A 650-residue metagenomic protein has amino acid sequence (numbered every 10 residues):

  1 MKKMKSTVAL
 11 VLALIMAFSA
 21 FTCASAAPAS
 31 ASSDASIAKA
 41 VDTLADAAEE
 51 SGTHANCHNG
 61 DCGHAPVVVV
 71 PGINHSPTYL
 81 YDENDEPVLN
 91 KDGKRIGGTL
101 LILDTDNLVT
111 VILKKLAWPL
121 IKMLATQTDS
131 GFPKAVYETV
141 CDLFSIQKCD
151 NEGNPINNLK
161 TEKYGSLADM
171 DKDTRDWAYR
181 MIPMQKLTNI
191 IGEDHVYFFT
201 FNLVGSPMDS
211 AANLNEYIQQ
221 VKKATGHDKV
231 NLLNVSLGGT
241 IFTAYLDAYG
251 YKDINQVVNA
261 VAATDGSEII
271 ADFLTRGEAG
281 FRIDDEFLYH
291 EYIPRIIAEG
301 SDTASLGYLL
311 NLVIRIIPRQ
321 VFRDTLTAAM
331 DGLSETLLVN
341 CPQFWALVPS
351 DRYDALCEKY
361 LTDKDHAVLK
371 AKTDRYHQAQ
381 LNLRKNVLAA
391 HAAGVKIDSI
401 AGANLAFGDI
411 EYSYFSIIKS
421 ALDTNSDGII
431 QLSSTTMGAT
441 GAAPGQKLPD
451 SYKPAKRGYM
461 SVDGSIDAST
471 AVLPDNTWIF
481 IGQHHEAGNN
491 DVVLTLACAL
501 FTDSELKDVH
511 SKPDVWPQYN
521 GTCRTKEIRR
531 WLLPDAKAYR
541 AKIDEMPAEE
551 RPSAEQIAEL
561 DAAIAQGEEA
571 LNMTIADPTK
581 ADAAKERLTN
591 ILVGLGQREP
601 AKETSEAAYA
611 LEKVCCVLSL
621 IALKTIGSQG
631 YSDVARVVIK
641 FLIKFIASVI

Functional and structural regions predicted by a protein language model:
M4-S25: Sec-dependent N-terminal signal peptides of Gram-positive bacterial secreted proteins and lipoproteins
F18-K39: Sec-dependent signal peptide cleavage junction
S32-L233, G239-E291, A406, S416-W531: N-terminal non-catalytic accessory region
G72, P77, K91-V109, E599-V634: Compositionally biased, charge-rich terminal segments
A135, D209, N213-E216, I241-A244 (+10 more regions): Extracytoplasmic/secreted proteins, especially bacterial periplasmic and envelope-associated proteins
D194-M208, L326-K419, T436, T440-Q446: Alpha/beta-hydrolase fold catalytic core
S301-V368, S416-I417, E603-I650: Membrane- and interface-active hydrophobic/amphipathic segments that mediate membrane binding, fusion, translocation
W531-A607: Beta-rich interaction/scaffold domains
